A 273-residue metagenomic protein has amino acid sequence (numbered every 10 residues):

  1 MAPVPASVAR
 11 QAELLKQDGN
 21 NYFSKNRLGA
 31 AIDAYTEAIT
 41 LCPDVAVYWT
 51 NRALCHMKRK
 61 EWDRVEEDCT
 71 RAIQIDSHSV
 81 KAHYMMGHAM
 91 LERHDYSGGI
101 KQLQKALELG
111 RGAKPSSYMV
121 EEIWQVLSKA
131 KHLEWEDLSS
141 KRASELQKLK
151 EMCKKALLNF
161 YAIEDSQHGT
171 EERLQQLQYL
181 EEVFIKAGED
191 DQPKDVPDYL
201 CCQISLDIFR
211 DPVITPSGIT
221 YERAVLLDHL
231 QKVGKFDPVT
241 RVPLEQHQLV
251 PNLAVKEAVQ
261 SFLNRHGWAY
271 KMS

Functional and structural regions predicted by a protein language model:
E37-A38, R71-A72, A106: Canonical positions in the second alpha-helix
D95-P115, Q125-H132, E145-K148: TPR/TPR-like (Sel1-like) alpha-helical repeat modules
V120, W124-S273: Replace "small metal-dependent catalytic modules" with "small catalytic or cofactor-binding modules
